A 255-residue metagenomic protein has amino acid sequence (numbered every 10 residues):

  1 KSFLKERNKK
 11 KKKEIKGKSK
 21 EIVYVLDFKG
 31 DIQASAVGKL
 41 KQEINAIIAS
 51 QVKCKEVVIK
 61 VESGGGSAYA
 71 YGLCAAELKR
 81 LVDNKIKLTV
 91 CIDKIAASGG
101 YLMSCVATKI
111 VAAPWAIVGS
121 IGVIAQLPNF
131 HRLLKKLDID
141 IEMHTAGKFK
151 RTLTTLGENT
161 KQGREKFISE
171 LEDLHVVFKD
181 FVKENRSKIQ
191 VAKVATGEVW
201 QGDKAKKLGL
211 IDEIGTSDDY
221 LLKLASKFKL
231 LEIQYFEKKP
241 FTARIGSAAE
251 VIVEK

Functional and structural regions predicted by a protein language model:
K1-T89, K94-A96, A107-A113, I124-K255: N-terminal organellar transit peptides
G100: DNA breakage-rejoining catalytic core of tyrosine-based enzymes
S104: Basic, low-complexity intrinsically disordered segments
G119-I121: Flexible, glycine/proline-enriched loop segments at strand-loop-helix junctions that form or flank small-ligand binding
